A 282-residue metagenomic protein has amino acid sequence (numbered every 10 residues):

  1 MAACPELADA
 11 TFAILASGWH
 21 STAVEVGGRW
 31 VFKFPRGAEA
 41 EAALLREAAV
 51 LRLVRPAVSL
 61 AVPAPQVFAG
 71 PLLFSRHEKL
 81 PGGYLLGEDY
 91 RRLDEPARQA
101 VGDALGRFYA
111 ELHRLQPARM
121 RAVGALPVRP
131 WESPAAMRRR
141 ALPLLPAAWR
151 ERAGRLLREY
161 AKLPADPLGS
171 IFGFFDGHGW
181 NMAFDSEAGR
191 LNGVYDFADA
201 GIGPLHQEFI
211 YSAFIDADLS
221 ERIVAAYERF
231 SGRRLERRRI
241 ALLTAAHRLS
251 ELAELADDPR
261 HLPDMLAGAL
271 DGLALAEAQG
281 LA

Functional and structural regions predicted by a protein language model:
M1-A8, P81, E95-D103, E111-D176 (+6 more regions): An alpha-helical support segment within catalytic cores of ATP-dependent transferases
T11-P127: ATP-binding pocket architecture of kinase catalytic cores
G18, A100, R129, I240-H247: Aromatic- and histidine-enriched alpha-helix N-cap/loop-to-helix transition segments that scaffold the rims
W19-V26, F32, R158-Q207: Active-site acidic catalytic loop and adjacent metal/ATP-binding pocket of ATP-dependent phosphoryl transfer enzymes
A40, V54, L85-E88, A183 (+3 more regions): Active-site-proximal flexible loops/turns
R46-E47, Y90-R91, E187-A188, Q207-I210 (+1 more regions): Short, glycine/charged-enriched secondary-structure capping and boundary segments
G70-L72, E187-G189, A245: Short strand-connecting beta-turns/loops that link adjacent beta-strands
D199-L205, I210-A282: Helix-rich C-terminal or lid/interface subdomains of diverse kinases
